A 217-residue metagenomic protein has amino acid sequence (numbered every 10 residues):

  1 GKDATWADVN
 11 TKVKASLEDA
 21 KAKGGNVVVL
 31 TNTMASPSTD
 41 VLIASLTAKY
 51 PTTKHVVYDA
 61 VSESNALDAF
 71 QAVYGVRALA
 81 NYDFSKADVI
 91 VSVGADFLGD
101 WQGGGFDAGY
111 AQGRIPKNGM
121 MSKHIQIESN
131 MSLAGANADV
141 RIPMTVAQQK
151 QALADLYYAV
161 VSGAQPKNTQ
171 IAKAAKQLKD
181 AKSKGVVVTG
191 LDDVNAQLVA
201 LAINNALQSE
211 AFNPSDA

Functional and structural regions predicted by a protein language model:
G1-G163, A172: N-terminal export/assembly segments and adjacent metallocofactor-ligating motifs of anaerobic energy-metabolism
A136, V140-A217: Active-site phosphate/pyrophosphate-binding segments
